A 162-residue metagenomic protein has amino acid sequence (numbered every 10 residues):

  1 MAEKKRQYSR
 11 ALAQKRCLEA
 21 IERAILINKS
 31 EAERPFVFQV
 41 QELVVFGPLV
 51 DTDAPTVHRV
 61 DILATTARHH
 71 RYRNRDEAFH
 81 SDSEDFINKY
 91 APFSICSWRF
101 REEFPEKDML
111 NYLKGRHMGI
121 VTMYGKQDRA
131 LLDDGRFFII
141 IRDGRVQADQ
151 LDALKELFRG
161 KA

Functional and structural regions predicted by a protein language model:
M1-V57, T66-A162: Catalytic core of pol beta-like nucleotidyltransferases
I62-A64: A structural signal for short, well-ordered beta-strand segments
